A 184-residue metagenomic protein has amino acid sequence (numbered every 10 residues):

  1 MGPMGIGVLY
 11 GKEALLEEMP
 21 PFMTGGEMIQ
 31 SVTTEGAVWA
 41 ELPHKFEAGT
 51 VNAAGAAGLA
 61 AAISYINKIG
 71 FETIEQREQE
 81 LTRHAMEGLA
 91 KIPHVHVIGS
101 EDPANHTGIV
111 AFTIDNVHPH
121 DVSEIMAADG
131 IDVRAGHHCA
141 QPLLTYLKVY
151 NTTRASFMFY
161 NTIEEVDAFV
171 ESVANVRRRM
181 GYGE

Functional and structural regions predicted by a protein language model:
M1-E184: Pyridoxal 5′-phosphate
